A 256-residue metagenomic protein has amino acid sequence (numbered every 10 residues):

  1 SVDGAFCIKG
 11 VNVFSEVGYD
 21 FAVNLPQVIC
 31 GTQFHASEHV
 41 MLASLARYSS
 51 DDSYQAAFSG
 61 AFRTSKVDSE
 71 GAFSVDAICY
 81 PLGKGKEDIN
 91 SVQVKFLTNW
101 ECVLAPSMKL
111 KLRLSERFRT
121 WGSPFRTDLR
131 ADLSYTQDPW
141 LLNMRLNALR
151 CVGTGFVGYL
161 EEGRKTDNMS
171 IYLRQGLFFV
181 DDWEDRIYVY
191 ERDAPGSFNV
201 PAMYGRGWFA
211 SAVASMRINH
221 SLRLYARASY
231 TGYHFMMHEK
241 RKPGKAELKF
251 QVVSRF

Functional and structural regions predicted by a protein language model:
S1-F256: Exposed, low-structure sequence patches enriched in small/polar residues
